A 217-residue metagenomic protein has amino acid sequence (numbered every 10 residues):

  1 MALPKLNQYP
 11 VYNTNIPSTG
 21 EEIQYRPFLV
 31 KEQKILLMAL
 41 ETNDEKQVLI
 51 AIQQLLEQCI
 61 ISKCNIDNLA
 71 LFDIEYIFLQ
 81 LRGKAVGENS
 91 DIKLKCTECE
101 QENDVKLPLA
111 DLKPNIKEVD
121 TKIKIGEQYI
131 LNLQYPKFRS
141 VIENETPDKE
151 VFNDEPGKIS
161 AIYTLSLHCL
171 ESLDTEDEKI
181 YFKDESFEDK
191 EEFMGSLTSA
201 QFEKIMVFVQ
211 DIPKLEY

Functional and structural regions predicted by a protein language model:
M1-Y217: Long C-terminal interaction/binding lobes of large macromolecular proteins
